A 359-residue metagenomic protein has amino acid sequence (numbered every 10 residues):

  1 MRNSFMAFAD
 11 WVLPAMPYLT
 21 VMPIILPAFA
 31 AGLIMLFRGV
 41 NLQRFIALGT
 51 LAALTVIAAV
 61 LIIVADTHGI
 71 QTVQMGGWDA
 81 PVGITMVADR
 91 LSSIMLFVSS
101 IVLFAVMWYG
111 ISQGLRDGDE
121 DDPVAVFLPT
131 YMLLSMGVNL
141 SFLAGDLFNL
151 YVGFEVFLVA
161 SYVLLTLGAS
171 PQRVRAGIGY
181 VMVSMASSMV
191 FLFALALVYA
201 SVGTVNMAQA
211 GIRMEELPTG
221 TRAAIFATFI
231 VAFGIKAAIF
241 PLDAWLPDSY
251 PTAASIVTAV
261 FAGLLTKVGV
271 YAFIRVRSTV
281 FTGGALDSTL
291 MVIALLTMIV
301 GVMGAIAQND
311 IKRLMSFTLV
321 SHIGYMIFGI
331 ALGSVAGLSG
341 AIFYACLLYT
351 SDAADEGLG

Functional and structural regions predicted by a protein language model:
R2-V21, L33-P129, A208-Q209: Transmembrane helix-loop-helix hairpins at membrane boundaries of multipass inner-membrane proteins
T20-A28: The first (N-terminal) embedded transmembrane alpha-helix
A31-I34, Y162: Hydrophobic transmembrane alpha-helices
R44, T50, A176-I178, L358: Extracytoplasmic/periplasmic beta-strand context in beta-sandwich domains, especially the cupredoxin/COX2 CuA-binding
A105-G118, Y131, S135-F148, S161-L347 (+1 more regions): Hydrophobic transmembrane alpha-helices and their helix-loop junctions in integral membrane proteins
E155: Short phosphate-coordinating micro-motif centered on Lys-Gly-acidic
D352-G359: A short, hydrophobic C-terminal helix/tail in secreted or cell-surface proteins
